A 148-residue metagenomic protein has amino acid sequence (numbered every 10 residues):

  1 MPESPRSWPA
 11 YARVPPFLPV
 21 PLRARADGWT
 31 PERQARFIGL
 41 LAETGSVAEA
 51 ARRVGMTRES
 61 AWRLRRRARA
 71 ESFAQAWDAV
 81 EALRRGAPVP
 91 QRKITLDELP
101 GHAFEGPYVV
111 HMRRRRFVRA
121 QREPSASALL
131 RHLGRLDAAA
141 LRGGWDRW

Functional and structural regions predicted by a protein language model:
M1-W148: N-terminal, charge-rich alpha-helical recognition modules
